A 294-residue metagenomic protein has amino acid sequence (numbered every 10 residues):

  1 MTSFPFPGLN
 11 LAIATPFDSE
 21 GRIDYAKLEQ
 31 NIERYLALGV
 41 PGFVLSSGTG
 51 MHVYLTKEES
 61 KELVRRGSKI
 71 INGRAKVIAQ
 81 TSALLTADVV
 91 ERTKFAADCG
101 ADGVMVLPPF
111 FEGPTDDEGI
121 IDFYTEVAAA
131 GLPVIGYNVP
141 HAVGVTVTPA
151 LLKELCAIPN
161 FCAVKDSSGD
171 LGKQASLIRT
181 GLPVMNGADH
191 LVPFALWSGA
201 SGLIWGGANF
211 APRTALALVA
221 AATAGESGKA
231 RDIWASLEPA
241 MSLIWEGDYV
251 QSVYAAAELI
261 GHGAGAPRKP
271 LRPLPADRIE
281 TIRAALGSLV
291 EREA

Functional and structural regions predicted by a protein language model:
T2-G144: Active-site beta->alpha loop and helix N-cap motifs at the rims of alpha/beta catalytic domains
P5-P16, L38, W197-A200, I204-G207 (+1 more regions): C-terminal alpha-helical cap/extension of soluble enzyme domains
L9, R22, T49-M51, D170 (+4 more regions): Gly/Ser/Thr-rich helix-start
L28, S60, V64, V89 (+6 more regions): A general structural signal for well-ordered alpha-helical segments in protein cores
L38, E62, R66-I71, F95-C99 (+8 more regions): Alpha-helical structural signal in soluble globular domains
L55-E58, E91, D116-G119, V147-P149 (+3 more regions): Short secondary-structure transition/capping segments
L85, A188-D189, P275: Helix N-cap/beta->alpha junction signal
A130, H141-W245: Catalytic alpha/beta core domains of metabolic enzymes, predominantly
